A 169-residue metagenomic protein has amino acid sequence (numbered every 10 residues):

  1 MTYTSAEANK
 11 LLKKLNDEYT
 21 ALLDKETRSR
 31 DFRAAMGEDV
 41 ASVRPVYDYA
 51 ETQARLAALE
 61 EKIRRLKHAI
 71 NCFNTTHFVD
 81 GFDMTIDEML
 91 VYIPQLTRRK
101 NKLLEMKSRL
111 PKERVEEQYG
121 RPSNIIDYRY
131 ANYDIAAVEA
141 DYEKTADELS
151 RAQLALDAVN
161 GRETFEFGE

Functional and structural regions predicted by a protein language model:
M1-E169: Structural preference for solvent-exposed beta-strand-turn elements and adjacent flexible terminal/loop segments within
